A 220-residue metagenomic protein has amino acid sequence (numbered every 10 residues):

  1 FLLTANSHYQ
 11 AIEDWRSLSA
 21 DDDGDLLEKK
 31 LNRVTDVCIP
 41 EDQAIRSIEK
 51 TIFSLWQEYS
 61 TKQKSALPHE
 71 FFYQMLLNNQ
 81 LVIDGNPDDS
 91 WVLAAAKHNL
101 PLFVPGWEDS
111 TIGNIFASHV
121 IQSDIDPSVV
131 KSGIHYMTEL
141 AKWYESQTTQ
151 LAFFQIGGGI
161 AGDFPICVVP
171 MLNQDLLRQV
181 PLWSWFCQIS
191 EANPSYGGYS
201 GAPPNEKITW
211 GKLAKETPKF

Functional and structural regions predicted by a protein language model:
F1-K29, R33: Cofactor- and metal-binding active-site motifs of prokaryotic enzymes that mediate redox/radical or nucleophilic
L2-A11, N114-S118, P165-V168, G198-G201: Short acidic, glycine/serine/threonine-rich loops at helix termini
N6-L18, V120, V169-R178, E206-I208: A glycine- and small-aliphatic-rich helix-loop capping segment at beta-alpha/alpha-beta transitions that lines
D21-T111: Ligand-binding beta-strand-loop-alpha-helix segment within the catalytic cores of soluble metabolic enzymes
P101-F103, F154-I156, W185-S190: Hydrophobic/aromatic beta-strand patches that form the interior of the parallel beta-sheet core in alpha/beta enzyme
P105-I156, A161: Active-site rim loops that border cofactor/substrate pockets in soluble metabolic enzymes
S123-E139, P170-I189: Gly/Ser/Thr-rich active-site loops/lids in small-molecule metabolic enzymes that frequently grip phosphoryl groups
T149, I160, C167, Q174-F220: C-terminal functional extensions of proteins
